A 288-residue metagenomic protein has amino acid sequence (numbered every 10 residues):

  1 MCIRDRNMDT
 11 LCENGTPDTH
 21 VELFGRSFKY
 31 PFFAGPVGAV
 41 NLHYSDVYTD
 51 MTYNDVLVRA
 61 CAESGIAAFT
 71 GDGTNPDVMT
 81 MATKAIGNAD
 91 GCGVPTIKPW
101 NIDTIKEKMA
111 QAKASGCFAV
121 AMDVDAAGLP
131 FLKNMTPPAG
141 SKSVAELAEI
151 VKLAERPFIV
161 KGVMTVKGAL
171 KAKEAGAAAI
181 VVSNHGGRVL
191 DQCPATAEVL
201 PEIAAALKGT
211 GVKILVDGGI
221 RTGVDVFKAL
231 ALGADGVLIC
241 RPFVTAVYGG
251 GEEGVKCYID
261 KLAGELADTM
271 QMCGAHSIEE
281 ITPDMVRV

Functional and structural regions predicted by a protein language model:
R4, F243, G251-V288: C-terminal extensions of enzymes
R4-K29, I281: An N-cap/entry alpha-helix motif that binds or orients negatively charged groups
T16-V21, T80, T104-A110: Short alpha-helical segments and helix-capping/turn motifs at coil-helix boundaries
K29, F33-G38: Outer membrane beta-barrel
A39-V47: N-terminal binding-site loop/beta-alpha segment at the start of enzyme catalytic domains that lines or forms
Y48-M51, D55, I102, G140-V144 (+6 more regions): Electropositive phosphate-/nucleotide-binding environments in soluble metabolic enzymes
T52-N101: A gly/proline- and charged-residue-enriched helix-loop-helix capping module
G87-N88, W100-V216, G223-A246: Alpha/beta enzyme core
